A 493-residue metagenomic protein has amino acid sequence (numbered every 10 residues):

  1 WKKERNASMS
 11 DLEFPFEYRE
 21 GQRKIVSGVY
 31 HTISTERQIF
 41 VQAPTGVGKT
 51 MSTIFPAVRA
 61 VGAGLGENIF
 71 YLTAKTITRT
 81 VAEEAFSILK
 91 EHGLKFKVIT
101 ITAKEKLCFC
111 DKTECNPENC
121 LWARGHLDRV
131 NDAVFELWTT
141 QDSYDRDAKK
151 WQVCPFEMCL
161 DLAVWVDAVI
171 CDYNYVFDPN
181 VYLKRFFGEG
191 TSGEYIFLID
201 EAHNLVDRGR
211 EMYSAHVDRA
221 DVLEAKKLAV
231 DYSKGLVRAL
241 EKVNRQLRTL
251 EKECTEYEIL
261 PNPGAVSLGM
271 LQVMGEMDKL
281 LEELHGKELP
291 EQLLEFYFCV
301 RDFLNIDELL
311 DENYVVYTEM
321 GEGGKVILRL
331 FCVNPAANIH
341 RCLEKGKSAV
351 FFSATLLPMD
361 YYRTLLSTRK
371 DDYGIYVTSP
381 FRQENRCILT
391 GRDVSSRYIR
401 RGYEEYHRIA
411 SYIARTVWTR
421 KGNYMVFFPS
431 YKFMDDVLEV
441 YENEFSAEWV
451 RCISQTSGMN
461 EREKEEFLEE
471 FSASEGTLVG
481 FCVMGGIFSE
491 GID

Functional and structural regions predicted by a protein language model:
W1-E20, L65-V169, Y173-F177, K227 (+4 more regions): A substrate-engagement module of RecA-like helicase motors
F16-S34: N-terminal pre-P-loop "Q-motif" helix
G28-H31, T50-L65, A85-L89: Walker A/P-loop NTP-binding motif
T35-P56: Walker A/P-loop
Y144-V164, V169, N180-F187, L280-S395 (+2 more regions): A contiguous, basic/glycine-rich beta-loop/short-helix subdomain that forms a polymer-engagement track
A202-H203, D207-G264: Conserved phosphoryl-transfer catalytic core
R341, V394-P429: Conserved interdomain hinge at the start of the Helicase C-terminal
P429-T456: Conserved helicase motor "Helicase C" RecA-like lobe of SF1/SF2 P-loop NTPases
